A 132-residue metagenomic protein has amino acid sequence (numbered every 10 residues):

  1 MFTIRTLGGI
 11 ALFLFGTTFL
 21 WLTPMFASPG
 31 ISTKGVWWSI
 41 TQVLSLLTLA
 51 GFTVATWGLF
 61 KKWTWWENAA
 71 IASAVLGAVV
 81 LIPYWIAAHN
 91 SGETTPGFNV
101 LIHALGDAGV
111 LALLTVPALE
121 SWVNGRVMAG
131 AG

Functional and structural regions predicted by a protein language model:
M1-G132: Membrane-interface extramembranous regions
